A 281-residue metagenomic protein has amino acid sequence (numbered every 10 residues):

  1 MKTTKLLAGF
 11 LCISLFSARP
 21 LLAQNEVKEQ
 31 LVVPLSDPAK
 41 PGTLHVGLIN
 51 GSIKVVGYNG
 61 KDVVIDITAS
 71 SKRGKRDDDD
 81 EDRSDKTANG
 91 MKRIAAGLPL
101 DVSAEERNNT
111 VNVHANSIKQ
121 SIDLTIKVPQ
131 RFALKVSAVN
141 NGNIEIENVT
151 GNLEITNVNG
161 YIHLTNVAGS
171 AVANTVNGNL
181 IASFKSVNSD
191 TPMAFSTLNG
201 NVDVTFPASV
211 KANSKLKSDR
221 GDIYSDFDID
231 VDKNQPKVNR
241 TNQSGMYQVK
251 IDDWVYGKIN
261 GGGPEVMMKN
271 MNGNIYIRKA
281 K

Functional and structural regions predicted by a protein language model:
M1-K28: Bacterial Sec-dependent N-terminal signal peptides
L22-L48, S52-K135, A171-V172, S183 (+4 more regions): Acidic (Asp/Glu) and glycine-rich low-complexity loops/linkers that are typically intrinsically disordered
I49, V149, V158, V167 (+4 more regions): Conserved consensus positions within extracellular tandem repeat modules
S70, G142, G160, G178 (+3 more regions): Hydrophobic lipid-interacting interfaces of membrane-associated proteins
I122-T125, S137-A168, V172-N177: Right-handed parallel beta-helix
N152-E154, Y161-T165, S196, N201-D203 (+2 more regions): Tandem repeat domain/solenoid detector
V167-T205: Aromatic-anchored, glycine/proline-accented short structural segments that stabilize local strand-turns or short
M271-K281: C-terminal/domain-terminus segments
